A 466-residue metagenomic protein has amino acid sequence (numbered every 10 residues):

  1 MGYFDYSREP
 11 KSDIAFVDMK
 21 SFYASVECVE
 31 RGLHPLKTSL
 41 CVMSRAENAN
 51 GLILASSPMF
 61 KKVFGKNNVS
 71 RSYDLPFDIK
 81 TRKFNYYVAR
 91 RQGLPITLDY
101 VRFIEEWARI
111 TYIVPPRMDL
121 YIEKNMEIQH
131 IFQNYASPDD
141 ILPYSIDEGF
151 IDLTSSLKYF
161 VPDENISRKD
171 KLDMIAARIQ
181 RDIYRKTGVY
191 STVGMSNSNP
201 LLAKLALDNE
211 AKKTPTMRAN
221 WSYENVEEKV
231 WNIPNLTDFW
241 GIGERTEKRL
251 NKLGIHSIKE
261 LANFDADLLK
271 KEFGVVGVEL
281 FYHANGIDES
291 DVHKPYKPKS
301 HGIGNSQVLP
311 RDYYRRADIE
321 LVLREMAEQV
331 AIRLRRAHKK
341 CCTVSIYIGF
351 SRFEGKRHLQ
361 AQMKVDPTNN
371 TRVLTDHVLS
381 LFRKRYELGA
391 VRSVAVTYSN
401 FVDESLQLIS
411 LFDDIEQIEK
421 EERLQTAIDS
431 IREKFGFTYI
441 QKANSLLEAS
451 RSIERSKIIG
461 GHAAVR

Functional and structural regions predicted by a protein language model:
M1-Y282, I418-R466: Gly/Gly-Pro- and Ser/Thr-rich, intrinsically disordered tail segments characteristic of DNA damage-repair and tolerance
Y3, S7-E9, F16, K62 (+2 more regions): DNA-contacting surface of Y-family translesion DNA polymerases
L36-T38, C342, L359-A361, R392-V394 (+1 more regions): A generic structural signal for short beta-strands and their flanking turns/coil linkers
I146-G149, K340-E354, T397-L406: Core structural elements
I151-S155, P162, H358-V365, L408-D413: Short, hydrophobic beta-strand segments
S155, N197, F350, P367 (+1 more regions): Non-catalytic surface loops within mature trypsin-like serine protease
S191-M195, C342-S345, S393-V394: A short glycine-rich, hydrophobically flanked beta-strand micro-motif that places a catalytic Asp/Glu for divalent metal
V373, L379-K434: C-terminal hydrophobic structural anchor segments that stabilize assembly/packing rather than catalytic chemistry
